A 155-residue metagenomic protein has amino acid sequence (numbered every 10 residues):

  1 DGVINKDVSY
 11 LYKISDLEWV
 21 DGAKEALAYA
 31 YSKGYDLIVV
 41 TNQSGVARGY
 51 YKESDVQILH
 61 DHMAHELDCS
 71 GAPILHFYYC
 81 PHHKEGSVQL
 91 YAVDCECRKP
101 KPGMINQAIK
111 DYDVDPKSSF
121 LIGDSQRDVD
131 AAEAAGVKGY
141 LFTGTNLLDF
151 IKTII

Functional and structural regions predicted by a protein language model:
D1, N42, D124, D128: Acidic active-site catalytic centers that drive phospho-/nucleotidyl reactions and related ester hydrolyses
D1-I38: Active-site neighborhood of HAD-like aspartate-dependent phosphohydrolases
I4-K6, A47, D128-V129: Catalytic P-loop NTPase motifs of RecA-like helicase/translocase cores
S9-E18, Y51-S54, Y91-C95: Short glycine-enriched, charge-decorated loop/helix-capping segments at active-site entrances that position
A23, L27-M63, A72-H83, A132: Substrate-recognition element of Asp-dependent hydrolases with the DxDx(T/V) motif
S54-H76, E85-L121, S125-I155: Asp-based, Mg2+/Mn2+-dependent phosphohydrolase catalytic module
